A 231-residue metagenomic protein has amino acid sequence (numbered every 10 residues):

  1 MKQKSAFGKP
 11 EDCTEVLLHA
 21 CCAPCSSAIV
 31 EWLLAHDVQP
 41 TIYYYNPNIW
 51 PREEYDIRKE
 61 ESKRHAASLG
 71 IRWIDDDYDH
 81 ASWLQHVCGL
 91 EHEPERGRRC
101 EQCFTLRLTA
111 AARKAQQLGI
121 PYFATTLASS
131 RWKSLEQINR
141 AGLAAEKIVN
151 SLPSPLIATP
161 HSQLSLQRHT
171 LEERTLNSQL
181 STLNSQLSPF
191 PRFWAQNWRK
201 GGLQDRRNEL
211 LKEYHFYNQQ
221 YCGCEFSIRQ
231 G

Functional and structural regions predicted by a protein language model:
M1-L152, Q186-G231: Nucleotide-activated chemistry modules centered on ATP-dependent adenylation/adenylyltransferase
F7, E11, P24, T159-P160 (+3 more regions): Intrinsic disorder/low-complexity segments
N150-S165, T175-L187: Arg/Gly-rich low-complexity intrinsically disordered repeat tracts
R168: Extracytoplasmic copper-binding redox domains, predominantly the cupredoxin/blue-copper superfamily
